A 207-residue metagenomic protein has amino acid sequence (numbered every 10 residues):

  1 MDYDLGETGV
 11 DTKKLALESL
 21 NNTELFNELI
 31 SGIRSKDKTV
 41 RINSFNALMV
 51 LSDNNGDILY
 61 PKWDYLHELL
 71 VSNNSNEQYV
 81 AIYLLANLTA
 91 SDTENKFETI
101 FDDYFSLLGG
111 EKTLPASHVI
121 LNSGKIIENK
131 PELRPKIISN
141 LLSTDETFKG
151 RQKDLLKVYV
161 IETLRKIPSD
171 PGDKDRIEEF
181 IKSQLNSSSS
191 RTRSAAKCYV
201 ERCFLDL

Functional and structural regions predicted by a protein language model:
M1-N54, R191-L207: N-terminal alpha-helical scaffold/docking segments in eukaryotic complex subunits
K13, F45-A47, A81-I82, I120 (+5 more regions): Hydrophobic core positions within HEAT/HEAT-like alpha-solenoid repeats
L20-G32, G56-L69, E94-L107, P131-E146 (+2 more regions): Amphipathic alpha-helical scaffolding segments comprising HEAT/armadillo-like alpha-solenoid repeats
K36-K38, N73-S75, E111-T113, K149-K153 (+1 more regions): Short inter-helical turns and helix N-cap capping residues of alpha-solenoid HEAT/ARM repeat scaffolds
R41-D53, D64-Y65, Y79-N87: Non-membrane alpha-helical segments in proteins
M49, A86, G124-K125, I161-K166 (+1 more regions): Structural signature of alpha-helical solenoid repeat scaffolds
I126, S143-A195: Extended alpha-helical scaffolding segments
